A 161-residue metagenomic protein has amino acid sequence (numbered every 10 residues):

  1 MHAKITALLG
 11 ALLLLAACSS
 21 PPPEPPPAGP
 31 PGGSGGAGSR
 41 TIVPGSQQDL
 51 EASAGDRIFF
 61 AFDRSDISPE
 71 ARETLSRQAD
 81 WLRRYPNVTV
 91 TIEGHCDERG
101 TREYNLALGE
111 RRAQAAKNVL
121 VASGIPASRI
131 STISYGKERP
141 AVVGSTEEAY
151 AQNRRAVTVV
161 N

Functional and structural regions predicted by a protein language model:
M1-L8: Bacterial N-terminal signal peptides that target proteins for export
L14-A17: C-terminal motif of bacterial Sec signal peptides marking the signal peptidase cleavage site
S19-T89: Periplasmic peptidoglycan-binding/tethering modules of Gram-negative envelope proteins
E70, T74-R77, E103, R111 (+2 more regions): Extracytoplasmic/secreted proteins, especially bacterial periplasmic and envelope-associated proteins
N87-H95, E110-A141, R154-N161: A non-catalytic structural micro-motif
V143-T146: Short beta-alpha junctions and helix-cap segments that line functional grooves
E148-Q152: A generic structural micro-feature
